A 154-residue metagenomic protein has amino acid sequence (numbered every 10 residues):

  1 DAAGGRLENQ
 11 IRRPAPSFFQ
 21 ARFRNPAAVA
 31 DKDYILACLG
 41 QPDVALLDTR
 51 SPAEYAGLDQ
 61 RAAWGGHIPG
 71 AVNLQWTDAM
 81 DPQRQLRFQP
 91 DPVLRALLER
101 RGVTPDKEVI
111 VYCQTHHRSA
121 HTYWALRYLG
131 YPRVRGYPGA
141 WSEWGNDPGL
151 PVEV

Functional and structural regions predicted by a protein language model:
D1-A45, T49-V154: Rhodanese-like catalytic fold shared by cysteine-dependent sulfurtransferases and DSP/PTP-type phosphatases
